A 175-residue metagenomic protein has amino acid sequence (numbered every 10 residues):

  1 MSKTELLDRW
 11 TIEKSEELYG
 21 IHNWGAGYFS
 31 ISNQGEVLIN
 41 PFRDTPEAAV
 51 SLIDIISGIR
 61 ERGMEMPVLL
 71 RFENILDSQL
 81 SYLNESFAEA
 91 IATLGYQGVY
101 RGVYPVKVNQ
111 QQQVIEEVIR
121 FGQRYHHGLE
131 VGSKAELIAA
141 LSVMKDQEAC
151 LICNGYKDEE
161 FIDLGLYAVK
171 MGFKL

Functional and structural regions predicted by a protein language model:
S2, D8-T11, N74-D77, G102 (+2 more regions): N-terminal start-of-chain detector that recognizes signal peptides and the immediate post-cleavage beginning
S2-T45: N-terminal basic/disordered segments at the start of proteins
L7-W10, E16-L18, P46-A48, S81-L83 (+2 more regions): A short linear-motif detector with a strong N-terminal bias
T11-K14, G20-H22, S51-I53, G58-I59 (+1 more regions): Short secondary-structure boundary micro-motifs
E17-Y19, M64, L94, Y125: Short, flexible coil/linker segments at or flanking structured domains
L18-I21, G27-S30, G58-E61, S142-M144 (+1 more regions): A general structural signal for short secondary-structure junctions and capping/turn motifs
S32-Q110: Low-complexity, highly charged intrinsically disordered N-terminal segments that act as targeting/localization
G95-L175: Active-site-proximal beta-alpha core segment in soluble small-molecule metabolic enzymes
